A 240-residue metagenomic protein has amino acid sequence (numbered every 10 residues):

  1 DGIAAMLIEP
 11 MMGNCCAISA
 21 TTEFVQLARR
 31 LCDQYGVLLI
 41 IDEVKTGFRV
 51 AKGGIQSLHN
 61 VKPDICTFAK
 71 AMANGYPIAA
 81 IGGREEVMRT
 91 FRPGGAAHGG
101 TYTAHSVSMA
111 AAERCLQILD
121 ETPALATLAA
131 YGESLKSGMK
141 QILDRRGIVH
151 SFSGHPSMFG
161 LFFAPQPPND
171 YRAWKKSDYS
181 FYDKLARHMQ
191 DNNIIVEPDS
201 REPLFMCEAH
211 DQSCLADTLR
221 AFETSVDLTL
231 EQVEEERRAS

Functional and structural regions predicted by a protein language model:
D1-S240: Conserved N-terminal phosphate-binding loop of PLP-dependent enzymes in the Aspartate aminotransferase
